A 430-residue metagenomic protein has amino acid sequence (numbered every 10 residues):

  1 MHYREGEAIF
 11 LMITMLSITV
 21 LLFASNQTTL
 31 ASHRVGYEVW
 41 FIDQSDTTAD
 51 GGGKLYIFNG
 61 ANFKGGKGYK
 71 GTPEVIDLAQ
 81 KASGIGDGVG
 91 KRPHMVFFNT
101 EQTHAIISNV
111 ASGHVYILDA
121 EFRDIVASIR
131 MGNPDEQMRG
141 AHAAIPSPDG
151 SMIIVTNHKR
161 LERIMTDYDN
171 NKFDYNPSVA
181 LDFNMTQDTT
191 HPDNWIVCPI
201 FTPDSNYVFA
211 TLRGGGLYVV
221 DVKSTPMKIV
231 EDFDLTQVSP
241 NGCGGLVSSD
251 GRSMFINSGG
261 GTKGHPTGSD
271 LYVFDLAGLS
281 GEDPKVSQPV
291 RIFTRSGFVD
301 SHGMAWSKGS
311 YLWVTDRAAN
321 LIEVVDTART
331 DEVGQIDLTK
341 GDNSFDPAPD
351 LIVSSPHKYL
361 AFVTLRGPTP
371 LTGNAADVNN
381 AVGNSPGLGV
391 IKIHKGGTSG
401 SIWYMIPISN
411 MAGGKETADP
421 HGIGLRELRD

Functional and structural regions predicted by a protein language model:
L30-K70: An edge-strand/N-cap motif at the start of beta-rich repeat modules
H33-A49, N99-T100, I106-A111, S147-P148 (+9 more regions): Conserved beta-strand positions in repeat-built beta-propeller and related beta-rich domains
R34, Q80-E101, G132-D149, D182-Y207 (+5 more regions): Beta-rich, blade/repeat-based domains predominating in secreted/periplasmic proteins but also intracellular
T48-I57, G113-I117, R160-M165, G216-D221 (+3 more regions): Structural motif
F58-K67, L118-D124, R163-Y175, V219-M227 (+3 more regions): Short loop/turn segments immediately following beta-strands, especially the blade-tip and inter-blade linker loops
K67-D87, D124-D135, D174-T190, P226-L235 (+3 more regions): A short beta-strand motif characteristic of beta-propeller blades
S151-G281: Solenoidal tandem-repeat scaffolds enriched in leucines and small polar residues
R366-T369, A376-D430: Blade-level signature of beta-propeller repeat domains, shared across WD40, Kelch, NHL, RCC1 and BNR/Asp-box propellers
